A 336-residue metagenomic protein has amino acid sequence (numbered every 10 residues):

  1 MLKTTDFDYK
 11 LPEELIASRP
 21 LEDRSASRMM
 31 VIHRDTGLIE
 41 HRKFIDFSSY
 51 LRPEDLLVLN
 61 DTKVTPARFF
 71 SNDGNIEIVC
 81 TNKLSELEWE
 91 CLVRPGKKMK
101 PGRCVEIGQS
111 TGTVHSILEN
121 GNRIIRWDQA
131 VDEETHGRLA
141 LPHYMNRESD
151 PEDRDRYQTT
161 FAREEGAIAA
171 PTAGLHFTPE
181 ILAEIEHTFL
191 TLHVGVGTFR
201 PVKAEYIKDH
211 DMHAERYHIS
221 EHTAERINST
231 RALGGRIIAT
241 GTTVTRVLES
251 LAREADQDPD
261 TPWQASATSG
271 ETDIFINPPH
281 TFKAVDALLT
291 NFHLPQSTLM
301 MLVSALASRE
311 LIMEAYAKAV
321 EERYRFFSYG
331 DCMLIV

Functional and structural regions predicted by a protein language model:
M1-V336: Surface-exposed, charge/polar-rich loops and edge strands
